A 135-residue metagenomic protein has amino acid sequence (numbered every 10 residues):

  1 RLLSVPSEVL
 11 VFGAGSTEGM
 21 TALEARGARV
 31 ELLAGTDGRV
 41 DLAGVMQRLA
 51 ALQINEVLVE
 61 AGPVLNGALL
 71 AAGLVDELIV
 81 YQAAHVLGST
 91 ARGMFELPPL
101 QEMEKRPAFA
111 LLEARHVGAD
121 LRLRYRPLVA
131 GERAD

Functional and structural regions predicted by a protein language model:
R1-D135: Enzymes that bind and transform nitrogen-containing heteroaromatic metabolites
